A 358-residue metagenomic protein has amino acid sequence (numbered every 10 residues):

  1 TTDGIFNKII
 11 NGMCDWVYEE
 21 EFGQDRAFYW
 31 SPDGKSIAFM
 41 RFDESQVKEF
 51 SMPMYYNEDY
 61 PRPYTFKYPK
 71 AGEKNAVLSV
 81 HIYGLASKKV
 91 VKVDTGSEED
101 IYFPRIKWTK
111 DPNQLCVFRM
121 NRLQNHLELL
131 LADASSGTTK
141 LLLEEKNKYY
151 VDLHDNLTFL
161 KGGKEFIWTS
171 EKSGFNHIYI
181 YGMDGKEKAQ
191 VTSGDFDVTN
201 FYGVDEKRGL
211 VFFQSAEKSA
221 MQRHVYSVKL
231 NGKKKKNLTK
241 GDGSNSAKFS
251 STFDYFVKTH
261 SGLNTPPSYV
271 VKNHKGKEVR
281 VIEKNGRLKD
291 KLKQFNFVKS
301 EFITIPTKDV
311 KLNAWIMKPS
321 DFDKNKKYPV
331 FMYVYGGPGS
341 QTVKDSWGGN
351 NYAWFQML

Functional and structural regions predicted by a protein language model:
T1-I5, I9, V91-D94, T139-E144 (+3 more regions): Beta-propeller fold detector
T2-F28, S36-K92, K275-D290, T342-N351: Predominantly five- to eight-bladed beta-propeller fold
F6-S36, Y64-S79, G96-M120, H126-L131 (+7 more regions): Conserved beta-propeller blade repeats
K35, M40, A189-V191, Y202-L288: N-terminal targeting or regulatory segments adjacent to alpha/beta-hydrolase or S9 domains
M40, Y83, T109, F118-M120 (+12 more regions): Generic beta-strand/beta-sheet core signal
Q46-P53, V77-S79, Q124-L131, G174-Y179 (+2 more regions): Structural motif
K48-E49, K107, P112, S246-L358: Serine-hydrolase catalytic core recognition
G84-K88, D133-G137, G182-K186, K229-K233 (+1 more regions): Short loop/turn segments that connect beta-strands within beta-propeller blades
